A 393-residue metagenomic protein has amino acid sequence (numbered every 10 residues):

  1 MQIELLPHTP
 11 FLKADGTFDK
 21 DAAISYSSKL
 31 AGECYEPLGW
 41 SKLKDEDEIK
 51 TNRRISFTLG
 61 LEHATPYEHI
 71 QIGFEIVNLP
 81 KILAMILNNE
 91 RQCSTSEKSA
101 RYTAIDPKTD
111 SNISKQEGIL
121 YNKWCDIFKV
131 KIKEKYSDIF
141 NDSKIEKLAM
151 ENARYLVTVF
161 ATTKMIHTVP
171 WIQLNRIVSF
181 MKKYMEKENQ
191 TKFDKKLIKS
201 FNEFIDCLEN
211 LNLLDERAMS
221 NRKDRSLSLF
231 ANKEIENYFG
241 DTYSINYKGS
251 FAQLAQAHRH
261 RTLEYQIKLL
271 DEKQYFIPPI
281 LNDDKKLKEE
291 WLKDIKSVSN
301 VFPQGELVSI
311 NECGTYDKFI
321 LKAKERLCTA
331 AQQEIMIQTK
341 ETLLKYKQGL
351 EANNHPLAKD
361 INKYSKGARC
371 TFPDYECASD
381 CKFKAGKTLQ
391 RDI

Functional and structural regions predicted by a protein language model:
M1-I393: A conserved ligand/cofactor-binding region detector
